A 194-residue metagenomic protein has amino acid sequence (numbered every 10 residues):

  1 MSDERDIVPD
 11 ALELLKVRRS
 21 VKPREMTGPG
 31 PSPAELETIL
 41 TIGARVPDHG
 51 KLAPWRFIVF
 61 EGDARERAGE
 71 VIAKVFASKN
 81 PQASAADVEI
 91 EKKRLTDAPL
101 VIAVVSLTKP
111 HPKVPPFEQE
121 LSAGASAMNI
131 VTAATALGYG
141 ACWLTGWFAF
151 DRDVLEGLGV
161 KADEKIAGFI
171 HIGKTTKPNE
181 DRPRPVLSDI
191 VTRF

Functional and structural regions predicted by a protein language model:
M1-D97, F194: N-terminal amphipathic, basic helical "cap/leader" segment at the start of enzyme domains
S2-I7, E13-V17, K165-F194: C-terminal helix-cap and adjacent tail motif
L14-R19, L100-P110: Short, basic/glycine-rich phosphate-binding loops at helix/coil junctions that contact nucleotide phosphates
G43, I102, T108-G157: Small-aliphatic-rich amphipathic alpha-helix that forms the alpha element of a beta-alpha
D63-R67, A73-K74, T108-P110, R152 (+1 more regions): Short, charged/polar surface micro-motifs in flexible loops or helix N-caps
V154-A167: Short, electropositive alpha-helical surface patch
